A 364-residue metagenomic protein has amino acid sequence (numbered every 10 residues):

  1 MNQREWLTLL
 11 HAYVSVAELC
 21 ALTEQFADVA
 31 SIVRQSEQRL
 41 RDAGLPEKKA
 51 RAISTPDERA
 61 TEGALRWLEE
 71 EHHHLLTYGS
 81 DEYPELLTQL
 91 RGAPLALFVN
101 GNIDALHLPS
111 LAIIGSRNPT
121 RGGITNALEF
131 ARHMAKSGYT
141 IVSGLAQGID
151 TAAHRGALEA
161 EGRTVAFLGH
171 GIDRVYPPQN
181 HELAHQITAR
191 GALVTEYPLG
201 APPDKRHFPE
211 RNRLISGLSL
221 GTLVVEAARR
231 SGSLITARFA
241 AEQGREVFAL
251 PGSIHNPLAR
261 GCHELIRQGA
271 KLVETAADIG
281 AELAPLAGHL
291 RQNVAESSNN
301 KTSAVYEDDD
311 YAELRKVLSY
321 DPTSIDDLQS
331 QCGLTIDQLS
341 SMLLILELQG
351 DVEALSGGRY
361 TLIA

Functional and structural regions predicted by a protein language model:
M1-E82, A249, I325, Q349-D351 (+2 more regions): Short, small/acidic-rich helices and loops at N termini and domain boundaries of DNA replication/processing enzymes
M1-N2, R66-E69, T77-A364: Glycine-biased, small-residue-rich flexible motifs in mid-sequence functional cores and linkers
